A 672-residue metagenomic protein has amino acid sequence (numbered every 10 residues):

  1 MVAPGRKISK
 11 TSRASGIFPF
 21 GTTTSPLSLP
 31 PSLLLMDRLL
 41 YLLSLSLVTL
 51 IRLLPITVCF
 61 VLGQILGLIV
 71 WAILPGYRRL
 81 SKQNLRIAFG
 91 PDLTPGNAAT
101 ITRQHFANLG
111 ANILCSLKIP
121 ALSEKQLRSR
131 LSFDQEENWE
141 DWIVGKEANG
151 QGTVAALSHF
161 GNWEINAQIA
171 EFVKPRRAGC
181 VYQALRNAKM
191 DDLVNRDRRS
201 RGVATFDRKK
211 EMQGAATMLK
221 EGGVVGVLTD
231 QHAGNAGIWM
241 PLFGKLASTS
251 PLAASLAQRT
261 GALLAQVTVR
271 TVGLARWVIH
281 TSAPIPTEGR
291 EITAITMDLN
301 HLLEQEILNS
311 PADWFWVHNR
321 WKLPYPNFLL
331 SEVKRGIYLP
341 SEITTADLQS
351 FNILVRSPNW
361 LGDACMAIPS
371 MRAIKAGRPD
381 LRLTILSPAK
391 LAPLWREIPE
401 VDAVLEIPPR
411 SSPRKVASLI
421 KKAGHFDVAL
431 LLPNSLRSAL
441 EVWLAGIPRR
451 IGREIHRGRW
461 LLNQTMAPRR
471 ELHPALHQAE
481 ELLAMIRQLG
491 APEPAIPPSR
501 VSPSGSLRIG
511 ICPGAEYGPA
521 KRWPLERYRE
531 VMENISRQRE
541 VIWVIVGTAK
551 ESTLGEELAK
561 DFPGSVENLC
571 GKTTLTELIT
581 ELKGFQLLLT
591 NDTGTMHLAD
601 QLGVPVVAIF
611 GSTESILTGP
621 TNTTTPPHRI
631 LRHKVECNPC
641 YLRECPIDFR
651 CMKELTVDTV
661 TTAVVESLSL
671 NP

Functional and structural regions predicted by a protein language model:
M1-V2: Short terminal hydrophobic/aromatic SLiMs and anchors at protein ends
G5, S44, P75-R78, F106 (+9 more regions): Catalytic machinery of carbohydrate-active enzymes, primarily nucleotide-sugar-dependent glycosyltransferases
R6-S15, S25-S28: Low-acidity, Ser/Thr- and Arg-rich intrinsically disordered low-complexity segments
F18-F20: Aromatic (phenylalanine/tyrosine) cluster motif
P26-L33, P672: Compositionally biased, intrinsically disordered low-complexity segments enriched in Pro/Arg/Gln/His
L33-L157, D192, R196, G202 (+1 more regions): Membrane-anchoring hydrophobic helices of lipid-metabolizing enzymes
I73, T100-R103, E147-A148, F172 (+3 more regions): Non-catalytic C-terminal accessory region of glycerolipid acyltransferases and related lyso-lipid remodeling enzymes
Q151-K209, N235-I238, L386, A392: Catalytic core of membrane glycerolipid acyltransferases/transacylases, capturing the structured, soluble-facing
